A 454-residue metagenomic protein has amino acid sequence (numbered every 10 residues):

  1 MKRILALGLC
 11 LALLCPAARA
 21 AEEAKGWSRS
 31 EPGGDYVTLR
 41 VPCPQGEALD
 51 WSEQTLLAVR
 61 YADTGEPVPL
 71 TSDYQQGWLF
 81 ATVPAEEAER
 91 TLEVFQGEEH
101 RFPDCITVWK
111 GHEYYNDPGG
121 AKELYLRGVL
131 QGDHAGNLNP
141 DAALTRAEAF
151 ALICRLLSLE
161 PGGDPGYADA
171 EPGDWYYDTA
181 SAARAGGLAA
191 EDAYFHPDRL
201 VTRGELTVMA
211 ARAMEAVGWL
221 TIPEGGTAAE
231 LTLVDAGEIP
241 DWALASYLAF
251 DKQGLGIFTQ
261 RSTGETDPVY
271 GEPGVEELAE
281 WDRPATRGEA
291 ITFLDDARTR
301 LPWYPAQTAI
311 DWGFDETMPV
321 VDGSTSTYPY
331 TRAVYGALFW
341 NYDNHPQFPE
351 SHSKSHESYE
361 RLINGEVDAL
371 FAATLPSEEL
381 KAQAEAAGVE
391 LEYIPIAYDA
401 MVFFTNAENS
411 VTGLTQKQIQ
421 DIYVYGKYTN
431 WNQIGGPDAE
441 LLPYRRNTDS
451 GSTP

Functional and structural regions predicted by a protein language model:
K2-L7, R19: Sec-dependent signal peptide recognition, specifically the positively charged N-region followed immediately by
C15, R19-A48, S52-A58: Low-complexity, acidic Ser/Thr/Pro-rich repeat tracts that form intrinsically disordered stalk/linker regions of very
R19-E31, Y36, T71, R90-P118 (+7 more regions): Feature responds to low-complexity, polar/acidic, surface-exposed segments characteristic of secreted/exported proteins
V68-S72, A85: Short, surface-exposed loop motifs enriched in S/T, G, D/E and P with embedded aromatic residues
G77-A81: Short strand-edge motifs at loop-to-beta-strand transitions and within beta-strands of extracellular beta-rich domains
A149, L206, A290, Y359-I363: Hydrophobic residues within well-ordered alpha-helices
D296-P454: Flexible loop/hinge segments at secondary-structure junctions
